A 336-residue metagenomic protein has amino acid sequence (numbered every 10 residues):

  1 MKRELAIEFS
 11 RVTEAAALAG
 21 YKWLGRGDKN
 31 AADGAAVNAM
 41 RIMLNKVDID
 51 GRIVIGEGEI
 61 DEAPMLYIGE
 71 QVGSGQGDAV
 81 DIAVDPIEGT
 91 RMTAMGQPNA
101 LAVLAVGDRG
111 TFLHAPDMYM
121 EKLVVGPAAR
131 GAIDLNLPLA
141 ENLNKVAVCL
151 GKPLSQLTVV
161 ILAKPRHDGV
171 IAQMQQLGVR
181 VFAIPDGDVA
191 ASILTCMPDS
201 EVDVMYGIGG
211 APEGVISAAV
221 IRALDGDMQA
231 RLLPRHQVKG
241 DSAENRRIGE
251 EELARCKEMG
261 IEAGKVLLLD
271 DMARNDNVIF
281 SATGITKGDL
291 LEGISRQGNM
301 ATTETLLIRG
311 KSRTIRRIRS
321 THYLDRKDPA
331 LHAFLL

Functional and structural regions predicted by a protein language model:
M1-A83, V148, Q175, V189-A190 (+4 more regions): N-terminal subdomain of lithium-sensitive/metallo-dependent phosphomonoesterases centered on the IMPase/IPPase/PAP
L5, L194-L336: Oxyanion/phosphate-interacting regions
I53-E57, I82-V84, T93-M95, H114-A115 (+5 more regions): General beta-strand structural signal in soluble alpha/beta enzymes
M65-Y67, M95-Q97, A115-M118, G169-Q175 (+3 more regions): Short acidic, glycine/serine/threonine-rich loops at helix termini
G77-E88, M92-T111: DPxDG-like acidic metal-binding loop motif
V103, D108-A183, S242, D276 (+2 more regions): Acidic beta-strand-loop-alpha-helix segment within the catalytic core of divalent metal-dependent phosphate-processing
M174-V181, D188-L194, P198-V202: Glycine-rich ThDP/TPP pyrophosphate-binding loop and its adjacent helix/strand module within ThDP-dependent enzymes
